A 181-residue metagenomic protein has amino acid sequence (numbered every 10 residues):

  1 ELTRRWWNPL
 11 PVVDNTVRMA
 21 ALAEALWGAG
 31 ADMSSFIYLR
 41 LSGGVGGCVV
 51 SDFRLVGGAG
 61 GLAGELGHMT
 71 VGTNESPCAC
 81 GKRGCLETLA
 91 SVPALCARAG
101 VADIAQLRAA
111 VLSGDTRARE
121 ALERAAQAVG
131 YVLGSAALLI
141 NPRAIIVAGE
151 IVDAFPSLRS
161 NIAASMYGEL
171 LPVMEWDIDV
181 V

Functional and structural regions predicted by a protein language model:
E1-L86: Phosphate-binding/catalytic loop of phosphoryl-transfer enzymes
R5-N8, W27-M33, T73-P77, K82-V181: ATP-binding/phosphotransfer module of carbohydrate and carboxylate kinases, centering on a glycine-rich
